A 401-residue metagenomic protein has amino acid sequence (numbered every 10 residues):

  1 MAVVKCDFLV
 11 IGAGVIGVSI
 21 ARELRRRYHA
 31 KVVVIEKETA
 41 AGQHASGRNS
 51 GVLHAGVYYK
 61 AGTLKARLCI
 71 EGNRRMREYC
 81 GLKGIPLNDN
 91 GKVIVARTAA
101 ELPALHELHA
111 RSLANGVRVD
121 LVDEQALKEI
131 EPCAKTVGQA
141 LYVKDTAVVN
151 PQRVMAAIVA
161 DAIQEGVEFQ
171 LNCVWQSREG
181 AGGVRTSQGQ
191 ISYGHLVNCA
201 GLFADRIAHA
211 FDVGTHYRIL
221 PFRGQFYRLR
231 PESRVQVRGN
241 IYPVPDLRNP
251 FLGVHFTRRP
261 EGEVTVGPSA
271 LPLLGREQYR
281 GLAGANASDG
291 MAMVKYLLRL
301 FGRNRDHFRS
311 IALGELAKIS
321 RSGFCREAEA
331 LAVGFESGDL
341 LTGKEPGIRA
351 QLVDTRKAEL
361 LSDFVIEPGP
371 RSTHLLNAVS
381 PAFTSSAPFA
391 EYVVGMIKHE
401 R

Functional and structural regions predicted by a protein language model:
A2-I16, V33: Beta1/beta-strand and adjacent pyrophosphate-binding region of the FAD-binding site in flavoprotein oxidoreductases
S19, R178-G180, R185-A287: Flavin-dependent oxidoreductases
R25-G47: Glycine-rich FAD pyrophosphate-binding loop
G51-A126, I130, V137, G253-H255 (+3 more regions): Dinucleotide-binding Rossmann-like beta1-alpha1 core, especially the glycine-rich loop that anchors the ADP
P86-A96, L108, L121, K128-G166 (+3 more regions): Helix-loop-beta segment of a Rossmann-like dinucleotide-binding subdomain
L141-H195, C199-R206, A387-K398: Helical element adjacent to the flavin cofactor pocket in flavoenzyme catalytic cores
G214-H216, S233-R234, R259-P346: Flavin-binding catalytic cores
R299-R401: C-terminal catalytic lobe of FAD-dependent flavoproteins
